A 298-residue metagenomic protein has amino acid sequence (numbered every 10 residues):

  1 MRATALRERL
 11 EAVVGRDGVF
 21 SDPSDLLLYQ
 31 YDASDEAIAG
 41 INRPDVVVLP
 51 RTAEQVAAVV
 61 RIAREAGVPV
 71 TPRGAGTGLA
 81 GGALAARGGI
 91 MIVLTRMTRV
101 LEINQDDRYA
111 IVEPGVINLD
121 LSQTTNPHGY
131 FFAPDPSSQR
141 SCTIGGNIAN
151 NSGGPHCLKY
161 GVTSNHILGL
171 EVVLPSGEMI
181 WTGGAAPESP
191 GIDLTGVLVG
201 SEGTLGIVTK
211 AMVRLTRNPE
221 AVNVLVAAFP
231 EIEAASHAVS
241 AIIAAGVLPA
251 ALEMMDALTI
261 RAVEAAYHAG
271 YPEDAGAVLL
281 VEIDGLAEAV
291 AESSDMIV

Functional and structural regions predicted by a protein language model:
M1-V298: Noncatalytic alpha-helical scaffold of FAD-dependent oxidoreductases
